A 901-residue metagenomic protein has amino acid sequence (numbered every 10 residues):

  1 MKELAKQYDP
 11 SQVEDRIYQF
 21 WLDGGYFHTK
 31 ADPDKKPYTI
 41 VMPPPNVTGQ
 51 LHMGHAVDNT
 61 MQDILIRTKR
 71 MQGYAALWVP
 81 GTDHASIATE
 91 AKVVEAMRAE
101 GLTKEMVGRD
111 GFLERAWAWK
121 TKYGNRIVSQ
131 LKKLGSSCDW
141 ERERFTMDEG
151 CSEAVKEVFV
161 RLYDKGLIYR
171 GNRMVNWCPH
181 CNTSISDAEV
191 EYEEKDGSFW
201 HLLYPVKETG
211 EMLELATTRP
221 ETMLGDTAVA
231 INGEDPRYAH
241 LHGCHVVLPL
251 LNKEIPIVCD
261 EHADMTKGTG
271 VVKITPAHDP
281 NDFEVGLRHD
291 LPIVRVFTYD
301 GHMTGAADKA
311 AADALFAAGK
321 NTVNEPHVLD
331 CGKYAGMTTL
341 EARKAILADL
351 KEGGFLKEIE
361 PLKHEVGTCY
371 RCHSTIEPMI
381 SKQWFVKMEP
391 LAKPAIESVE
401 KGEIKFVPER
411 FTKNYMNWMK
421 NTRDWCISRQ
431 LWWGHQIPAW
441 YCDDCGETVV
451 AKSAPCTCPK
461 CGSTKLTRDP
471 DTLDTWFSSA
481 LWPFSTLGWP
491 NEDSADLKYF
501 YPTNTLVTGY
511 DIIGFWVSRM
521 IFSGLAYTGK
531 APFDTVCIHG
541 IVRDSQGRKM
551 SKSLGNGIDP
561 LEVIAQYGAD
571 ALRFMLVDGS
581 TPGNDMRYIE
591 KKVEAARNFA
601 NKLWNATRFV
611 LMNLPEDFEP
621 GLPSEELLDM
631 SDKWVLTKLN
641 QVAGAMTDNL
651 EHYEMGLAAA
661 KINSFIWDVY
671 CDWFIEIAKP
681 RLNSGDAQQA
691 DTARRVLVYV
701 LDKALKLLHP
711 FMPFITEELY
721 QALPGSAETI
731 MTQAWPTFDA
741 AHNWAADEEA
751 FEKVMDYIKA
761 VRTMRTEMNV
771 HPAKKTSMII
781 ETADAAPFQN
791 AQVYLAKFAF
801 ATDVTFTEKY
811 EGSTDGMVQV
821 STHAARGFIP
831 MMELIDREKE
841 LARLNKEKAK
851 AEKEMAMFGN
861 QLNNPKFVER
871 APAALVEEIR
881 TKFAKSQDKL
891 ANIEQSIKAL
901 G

Functional and structural regions predicted by a protein language model:
M1-E234, T275-R288, P292-A311, R343 (+9 more regions): N-terminal, positively charged nucleic-acid-binding surface of large information/translation enzymes
D34-M42, I64, E100-L102, V128-G135 (+8 more regions): Active-site-adjacent bridging/hinge elements
G54-I66, G73, T82-D83, C151-A154 (+8 more regions): Structured ligand/cofactor/substrate-binding pocket environments in proteins
R67-A75, A96-R109, S129, K133-C138 (+17 more regions): Secondary-structure transition/capping motifs at alpha-helix termini and the adjoining loop/turn into the next element
C181, L251, C372, D443-C445 (+1 more regions): Short Cys/His-rich metal-coordination motifs, predominantly Zn2+-binding knuckles/fingers
W200-K207, C244-P249, G367-R371, W440 (+1 more regions): Short acidic-hydrophobic surface loop/beta-edge motif
H201, N417-F477, L481, A526-A569 (+2 more regions): Feature 926 captures the class I aminoacyl-tRNA synthetase adenylation module centered on the KMSKS loop
L391-E409, L497-Y499, K853: Residues forming anionic-ligand binding surfaces in small-molecule and nucleic-acid pockets of primarily soluble enzymes
